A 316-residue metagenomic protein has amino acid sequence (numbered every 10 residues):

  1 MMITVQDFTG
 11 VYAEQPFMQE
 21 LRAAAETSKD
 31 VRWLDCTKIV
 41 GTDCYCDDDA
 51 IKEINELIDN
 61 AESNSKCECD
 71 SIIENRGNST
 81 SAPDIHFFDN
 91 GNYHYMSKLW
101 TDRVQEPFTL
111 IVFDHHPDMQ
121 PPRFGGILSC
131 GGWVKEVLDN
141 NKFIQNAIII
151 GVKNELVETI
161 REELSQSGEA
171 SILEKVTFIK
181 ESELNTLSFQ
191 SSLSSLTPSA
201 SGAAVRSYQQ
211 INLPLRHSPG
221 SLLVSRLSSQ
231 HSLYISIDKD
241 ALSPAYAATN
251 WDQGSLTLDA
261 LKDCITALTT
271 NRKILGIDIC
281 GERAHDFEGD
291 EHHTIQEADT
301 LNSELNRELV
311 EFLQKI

Functional and structural regions predicted by a protein language model:
M2-F88, N92-T109, G132, K142-I316: Catalytic cores of soluble, metal-dependent hydrolases
W100-T101, F124-L128: "Short basic amphipathic alpha-helical interaction patches in structured regions
L110-P122, S129, W133: Long, hydrophobic, well-ordered secondary-structure blocks that form the structural core and pocket-lining surfaces
P121-G126, T249-Q253: Short helix/strand-bridging catalytic loops that position acidic/His residues to coordinate divalent metals and engage
L138: Gly/Ala-rich phosphate-binding loop of Rossmann-like dinucleotide-binding domains, activating on the conserved
